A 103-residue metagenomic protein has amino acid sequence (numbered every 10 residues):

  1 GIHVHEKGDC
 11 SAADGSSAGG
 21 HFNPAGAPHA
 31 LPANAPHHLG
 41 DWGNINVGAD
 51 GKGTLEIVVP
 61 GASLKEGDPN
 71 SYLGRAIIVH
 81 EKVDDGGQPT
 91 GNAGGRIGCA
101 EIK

Functional and structural regions predicted by a protein language model:
G1: ATP-dependent carboxylate activation and anion-phosphoryl transfer catalytic cores that bind Mg-ATP to form
V4-K103: N-terminal leader/targeting pre-sequences
